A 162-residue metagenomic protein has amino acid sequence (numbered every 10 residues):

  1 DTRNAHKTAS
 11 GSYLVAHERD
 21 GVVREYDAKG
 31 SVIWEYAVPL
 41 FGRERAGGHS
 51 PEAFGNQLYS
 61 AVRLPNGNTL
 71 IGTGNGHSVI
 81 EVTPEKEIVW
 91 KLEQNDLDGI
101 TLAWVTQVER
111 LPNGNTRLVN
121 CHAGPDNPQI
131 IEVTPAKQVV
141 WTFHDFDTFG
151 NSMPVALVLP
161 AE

Functional and structural regions predicted by a protein language model:
D1-E162: Histidine-/acidic-rich catalytic cores in large beta-rich domains
